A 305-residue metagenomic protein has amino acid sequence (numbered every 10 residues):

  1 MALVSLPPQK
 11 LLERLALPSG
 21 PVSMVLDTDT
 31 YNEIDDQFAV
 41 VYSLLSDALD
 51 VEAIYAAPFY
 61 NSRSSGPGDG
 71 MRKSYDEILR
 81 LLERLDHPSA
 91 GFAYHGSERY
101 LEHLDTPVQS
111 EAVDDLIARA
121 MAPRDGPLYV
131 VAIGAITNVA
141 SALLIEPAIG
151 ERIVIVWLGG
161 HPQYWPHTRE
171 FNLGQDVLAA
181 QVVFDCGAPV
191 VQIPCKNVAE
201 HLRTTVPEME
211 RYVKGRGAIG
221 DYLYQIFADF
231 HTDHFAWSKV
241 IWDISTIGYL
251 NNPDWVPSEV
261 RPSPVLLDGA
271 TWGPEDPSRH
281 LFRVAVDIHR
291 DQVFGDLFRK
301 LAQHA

Functional and structural regions predicted by a protein language model:
M1-A305: N-terminal acidic, glycine/proline-rich low-complexity segments
